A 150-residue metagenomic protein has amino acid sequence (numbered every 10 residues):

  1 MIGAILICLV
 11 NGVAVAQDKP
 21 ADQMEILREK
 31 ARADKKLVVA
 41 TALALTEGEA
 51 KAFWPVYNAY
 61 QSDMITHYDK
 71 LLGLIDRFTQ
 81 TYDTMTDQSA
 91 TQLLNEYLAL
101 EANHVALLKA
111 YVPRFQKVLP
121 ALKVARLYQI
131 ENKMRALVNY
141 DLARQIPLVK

Functional and structural regions predicted by a protein language model:
M1, M64, V138-D141: A generic membrane alpha-helix/interface feature
I2-N11: Bacterial N-terminal signal peptides
G12-A16: Sec/Tat signal peptide C-region and signal peptidase I cleavage site
Q17-E25: N-terminal membrane topogenesis motif
M24-E25, K35-V118: Amphipathic alpha-helical segments
M24-I26, K30-A33, A42, E101 (+1 more regions): Amphipathic, charged alpha-helical segments and their helix-to-coil junctions in extracytoplasmic/peripheral assemblies
